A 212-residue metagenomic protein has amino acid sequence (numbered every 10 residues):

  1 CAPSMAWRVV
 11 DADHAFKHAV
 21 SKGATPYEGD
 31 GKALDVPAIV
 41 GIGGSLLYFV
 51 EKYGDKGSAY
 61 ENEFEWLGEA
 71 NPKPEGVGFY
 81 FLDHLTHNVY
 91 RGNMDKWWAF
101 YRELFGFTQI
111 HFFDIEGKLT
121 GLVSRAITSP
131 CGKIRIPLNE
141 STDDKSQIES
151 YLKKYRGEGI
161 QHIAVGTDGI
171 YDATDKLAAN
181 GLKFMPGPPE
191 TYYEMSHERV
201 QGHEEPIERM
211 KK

Functional and structural regions predicted by a protein language model:
A2-P3, I160: Eukaryotic phosphotyrosine signaling hubs
S4-D83, H87-V89, M94, H111-E140 (+2 more regions): Vicinal oxygen chelate
A59-E61, Q147-S150: A short, polar/proline- and glycine-enriched secondary-structure boundary/capping micro-motif
P74-V77, S150-Y155: Short, flexible, solvent-exposed loop/turn segments with mixed acidic/basic and small polar residues
Y101-F107: Long hydrophobic segments that form regular secondary structure
L138-E149: Conserved secondary-structure micro-motifs at functional edges
